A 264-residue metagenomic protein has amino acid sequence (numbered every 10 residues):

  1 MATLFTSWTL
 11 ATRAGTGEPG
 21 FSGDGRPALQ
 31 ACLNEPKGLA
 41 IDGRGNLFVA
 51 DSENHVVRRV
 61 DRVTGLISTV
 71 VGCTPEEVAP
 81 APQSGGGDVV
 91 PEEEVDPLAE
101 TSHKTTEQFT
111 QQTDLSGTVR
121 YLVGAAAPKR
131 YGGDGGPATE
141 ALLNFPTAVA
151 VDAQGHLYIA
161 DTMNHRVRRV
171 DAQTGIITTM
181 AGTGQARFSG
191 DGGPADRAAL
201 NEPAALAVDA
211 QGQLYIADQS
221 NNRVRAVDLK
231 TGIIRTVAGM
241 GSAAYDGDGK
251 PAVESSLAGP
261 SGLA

Functional and structural regions predicted by a protein language model:
M1-L4, P97: RTX-like calcium-binding, glycine/aspartate-rich low-complexity repeat tracts
L4-E35, G65-Q83, G87, E92 (+3 more regions): Gly/Pro-rich loop segments of beta-rich domains
I41-R44, V151-Q154, V208-Q211: Residue-level detector of Asp-centered blade-edge/turn motifs that repeat once per structural unit in beta-propeller
N46-F48, H156-Y158, Q213-Y215: Conserved beta-propeller blade signature
S52, T162, Q219: Short loop/turn segments immediately following the C-termini of beta-strands
H55-R59, L66, H165-R169, I176 (+2 more regions): A short loop-to-beta-strand structural motif that recurs across blades of beta-propeller domains
